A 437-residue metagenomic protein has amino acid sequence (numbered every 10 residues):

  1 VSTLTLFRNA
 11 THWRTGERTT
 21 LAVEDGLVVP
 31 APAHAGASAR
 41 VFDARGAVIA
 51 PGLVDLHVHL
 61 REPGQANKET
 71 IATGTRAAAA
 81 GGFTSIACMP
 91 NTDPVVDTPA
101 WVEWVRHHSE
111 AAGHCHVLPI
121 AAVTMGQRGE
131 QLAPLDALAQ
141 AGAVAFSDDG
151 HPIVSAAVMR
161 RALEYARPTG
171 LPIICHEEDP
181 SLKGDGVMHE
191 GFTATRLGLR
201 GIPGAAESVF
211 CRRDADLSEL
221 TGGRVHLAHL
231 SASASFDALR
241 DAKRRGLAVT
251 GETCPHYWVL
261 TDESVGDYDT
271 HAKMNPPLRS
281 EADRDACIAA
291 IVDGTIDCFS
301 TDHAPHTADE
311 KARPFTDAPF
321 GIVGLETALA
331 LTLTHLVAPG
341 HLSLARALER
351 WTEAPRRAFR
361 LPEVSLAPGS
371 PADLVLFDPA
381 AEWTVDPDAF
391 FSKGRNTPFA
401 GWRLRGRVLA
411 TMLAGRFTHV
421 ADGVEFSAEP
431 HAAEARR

Functional and structural regions predicted by a protein language model:
V1-A37: N-terminal metal-binding scaffold of metallo-dependent hydrolase/deaminase domains
A10, G26, G46, H57 (+14 more regions): Divalent metal-coordination and catalytic microenvironments
H34-I49: Active-site metal-binding motif and surrounding structural segment of the metallo-beta-lactamase
R45-A112: Metal-associated gating/positioning segment near the N- to mid-region
P99-H116, E164-C175, T327, L331: Alpha-helix-loop-beta-strand connector modules within alpha/beta enzyme cores
L132-F299: Histidine/acidic residue-rich metal-binding segments in metalloenzymes
R196-R224, H271, V292-D293, D297-F299 (+1 more regions): His/Asp/Glu-enriched, well-ordered alpha-helical/loop segment that forms or immediately abuts the divalent-metal
P314-D317, P371-E434: C-terminal cap of metal-dependent C-N hydrolases
